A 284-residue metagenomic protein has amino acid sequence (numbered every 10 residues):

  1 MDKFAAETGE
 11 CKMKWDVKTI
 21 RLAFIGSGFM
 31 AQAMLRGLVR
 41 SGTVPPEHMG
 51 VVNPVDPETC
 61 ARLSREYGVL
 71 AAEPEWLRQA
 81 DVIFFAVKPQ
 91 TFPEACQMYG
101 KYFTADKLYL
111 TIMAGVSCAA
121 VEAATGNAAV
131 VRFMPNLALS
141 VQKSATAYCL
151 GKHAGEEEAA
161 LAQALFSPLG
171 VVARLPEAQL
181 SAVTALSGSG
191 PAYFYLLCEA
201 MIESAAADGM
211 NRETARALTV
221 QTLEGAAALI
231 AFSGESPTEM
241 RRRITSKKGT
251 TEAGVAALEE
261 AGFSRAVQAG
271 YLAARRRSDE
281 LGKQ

Functional and structural regions predicted by a protein language model:
K3, G9-A72, S144, A206-A207: NAD(P)+-binding Rossmann beta1-loop-alpha1 motif at the extreme N-terminus of oxidoreductases
K3, K14, K18, V220-Q284: NAD(P)-dependent Rossmann-like dehydrogenase/reductase catalytic/cofactor-binding core
M34, E66-Y67, A71-Y148: Rossmann-like NAD(P)(H) cofactor-binding subdomain of soluble oxidoreductases
P45-M49, A105-K107, E213: Short acidic capping loops at alpha-helix termini that bridge into adjacent secondary structure
M49, C60, F92, N211-L218 (+2 more regions): Small-residue helix-packing motif on alpha-helices
G50, A120-A129, A145-A182, Y195-F232: Internal alpha-helical scaffold of NAD(P)-dependent oxidoreductase catalytic cores
V130, L180-A185, P237-R242: Short pre-catalytic strand/loop immediately N-terminal to key active-site residues, enriched for Gly-Thr
